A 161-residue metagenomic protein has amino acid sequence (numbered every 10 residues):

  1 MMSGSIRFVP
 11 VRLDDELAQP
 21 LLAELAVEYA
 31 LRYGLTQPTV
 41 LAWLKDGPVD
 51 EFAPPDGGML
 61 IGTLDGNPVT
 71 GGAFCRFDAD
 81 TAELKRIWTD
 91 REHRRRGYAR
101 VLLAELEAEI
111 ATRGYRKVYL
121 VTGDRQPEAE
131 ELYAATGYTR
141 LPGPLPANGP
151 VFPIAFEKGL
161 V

Functional and structural regions predicted by a protein language model:
G4-K85, D90-R91, L103-E105, E109 (+2 more regions): Acetyl-CoA-dependent GNAT
E16, R96, P127, P150: Loop/helix-junction capping segments adjacent to catalytic residues or to phosphate/diphosphate-binding pockets
L41, Y119-D124, E130-A155: Conserved catalytic-core motifs of GNAT/GCN5-like acyltransferases
D80, R96, T112-R116: Short coil/turn segments at alpha/beta junctions that flank glycine-rich nucleotide-binding fingerprints
D90-E92, R96, D124: Active-site acidic-Proline motif in GNAT/NAT acetyltransferases
L103, I110-T122: Conserved GNAT acetyl-CoA-binding A-motif
